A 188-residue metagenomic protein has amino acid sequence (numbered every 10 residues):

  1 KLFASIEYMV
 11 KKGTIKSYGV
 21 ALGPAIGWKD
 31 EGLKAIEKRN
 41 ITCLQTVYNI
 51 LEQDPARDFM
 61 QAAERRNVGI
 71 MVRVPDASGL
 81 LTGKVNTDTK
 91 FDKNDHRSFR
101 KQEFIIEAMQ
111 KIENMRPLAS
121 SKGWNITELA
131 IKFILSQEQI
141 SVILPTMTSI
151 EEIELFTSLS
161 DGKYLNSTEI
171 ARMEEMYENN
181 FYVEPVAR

Functional and structural regions predicted by a protein language model:
K1-V186: Beta/alpha (TIM)-barrel catalytic core signal, keyed to glycine-rich beta->alpha loops juxtaposed to Asp/Glu that bind
